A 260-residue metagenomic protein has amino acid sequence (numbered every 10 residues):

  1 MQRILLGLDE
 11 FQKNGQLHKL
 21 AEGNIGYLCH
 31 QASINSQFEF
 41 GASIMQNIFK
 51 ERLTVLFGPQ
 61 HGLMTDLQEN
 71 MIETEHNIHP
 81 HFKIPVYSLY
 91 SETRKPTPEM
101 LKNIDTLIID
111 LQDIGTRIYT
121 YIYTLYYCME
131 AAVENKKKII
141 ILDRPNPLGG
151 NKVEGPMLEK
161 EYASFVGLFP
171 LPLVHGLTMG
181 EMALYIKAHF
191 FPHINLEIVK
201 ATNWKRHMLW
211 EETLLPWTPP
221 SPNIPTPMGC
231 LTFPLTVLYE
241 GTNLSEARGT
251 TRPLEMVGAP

Functional and structural regions predicted by a protein language model:
R3-E51: N-terminal phosphate-binding or glycine-rich loops at protein starts, especially the Walker A/P-loop of NTPases
F49-R52, A132-K138: A short helix->loop->beta-strand "cap" motif at the edges of active sites that frequently abuts
R52-H61, L142: Short internal beta-strands
T65-E69, I140-Y162: Glycine-rich, charge-decorated loop segments at or immediately adjacent to ligand/cofactor-binding or catalytic sites
I72-I104, T116: Glycine-rich oxoanion-binding loops at beta->alpha junctions
D113-L125: Glycine/threonine-rich flexible loop motifs
Y162-P234: Conserved anion/nucleotide-ligand pocket segment
G229-P260: Internal helical hairpin/lid segments
